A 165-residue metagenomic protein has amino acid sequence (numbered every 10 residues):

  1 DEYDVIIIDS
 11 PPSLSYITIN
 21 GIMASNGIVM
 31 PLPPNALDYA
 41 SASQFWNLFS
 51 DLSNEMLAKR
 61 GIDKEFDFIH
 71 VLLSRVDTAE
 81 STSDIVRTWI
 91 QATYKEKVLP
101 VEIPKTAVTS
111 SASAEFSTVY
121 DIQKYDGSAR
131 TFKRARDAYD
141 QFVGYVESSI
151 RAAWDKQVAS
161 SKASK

Functional and structural regions predicted by a protein language model:
D1: PAPS-dependent sulfation machinery
D4-V98: Conserved catalytic-core segment of NTP-binding enzymes
K59-K165: C-terminal lobe/tail of nucleotide-utilizing enzymes
